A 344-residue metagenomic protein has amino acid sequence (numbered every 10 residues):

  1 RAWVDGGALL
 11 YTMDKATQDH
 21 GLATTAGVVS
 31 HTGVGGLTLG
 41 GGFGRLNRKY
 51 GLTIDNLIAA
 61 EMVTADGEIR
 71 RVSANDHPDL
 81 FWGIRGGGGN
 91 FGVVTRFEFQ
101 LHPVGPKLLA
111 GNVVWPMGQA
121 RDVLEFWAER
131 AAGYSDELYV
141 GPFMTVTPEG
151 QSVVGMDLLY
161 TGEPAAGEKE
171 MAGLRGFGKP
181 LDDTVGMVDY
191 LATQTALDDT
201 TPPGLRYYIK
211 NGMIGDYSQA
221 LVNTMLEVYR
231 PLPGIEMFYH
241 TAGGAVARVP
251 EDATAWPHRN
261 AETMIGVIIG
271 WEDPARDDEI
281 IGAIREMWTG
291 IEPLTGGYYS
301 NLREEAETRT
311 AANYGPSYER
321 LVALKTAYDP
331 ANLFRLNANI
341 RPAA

Functional and structural regions predicted by a protein language model:
R1-A344: Soluble FAD-dependent oxygen oxidases
